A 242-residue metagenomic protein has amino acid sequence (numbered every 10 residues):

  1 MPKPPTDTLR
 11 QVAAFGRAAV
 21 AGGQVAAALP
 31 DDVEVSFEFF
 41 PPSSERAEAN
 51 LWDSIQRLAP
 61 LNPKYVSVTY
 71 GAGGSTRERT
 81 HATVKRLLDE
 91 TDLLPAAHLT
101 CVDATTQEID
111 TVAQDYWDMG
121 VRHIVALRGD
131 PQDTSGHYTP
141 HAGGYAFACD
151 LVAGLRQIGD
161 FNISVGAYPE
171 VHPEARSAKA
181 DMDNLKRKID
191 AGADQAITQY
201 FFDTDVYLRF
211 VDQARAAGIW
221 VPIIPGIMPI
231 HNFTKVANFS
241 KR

Functional and structural regions predicted by a protein language model:
M1-F37, S44-E45, A49: N-terminal amphipathic alpha-helix/helix-capping segment at the start of soluble metabolic enzymes
V33-P41, K64-V68, P95-L99, I124-A126 (+4 more regions): Hydrophobic faces of well-ordered beta-strands that scaffold small-molecule active sites in alpha/beta enzyme cores
E34-W52, P95-Q107, N162-A180: Active-site mouth loops of central-metabolism enzymes
P42, N62-A82, P131-G143, D194-F210: Glycine-rich, proline-tolerant flexible connector loops at the mouths of alpha/beta enzymes
N50, C101-D118, A142-A146: Glycine-rich anion/phosphate-binding loops
G74-H98, G143-V165, L208-I227: Alpha-helix-loop-beta-strand connector modules within alpha/beta enzyme cores
L151-I197: Active-site/ligand-binding-proximal alpha/beta "capping" segment
G226-R242: Catalytic-face loop-and-helix region of soluble metabolic enzyme cores
